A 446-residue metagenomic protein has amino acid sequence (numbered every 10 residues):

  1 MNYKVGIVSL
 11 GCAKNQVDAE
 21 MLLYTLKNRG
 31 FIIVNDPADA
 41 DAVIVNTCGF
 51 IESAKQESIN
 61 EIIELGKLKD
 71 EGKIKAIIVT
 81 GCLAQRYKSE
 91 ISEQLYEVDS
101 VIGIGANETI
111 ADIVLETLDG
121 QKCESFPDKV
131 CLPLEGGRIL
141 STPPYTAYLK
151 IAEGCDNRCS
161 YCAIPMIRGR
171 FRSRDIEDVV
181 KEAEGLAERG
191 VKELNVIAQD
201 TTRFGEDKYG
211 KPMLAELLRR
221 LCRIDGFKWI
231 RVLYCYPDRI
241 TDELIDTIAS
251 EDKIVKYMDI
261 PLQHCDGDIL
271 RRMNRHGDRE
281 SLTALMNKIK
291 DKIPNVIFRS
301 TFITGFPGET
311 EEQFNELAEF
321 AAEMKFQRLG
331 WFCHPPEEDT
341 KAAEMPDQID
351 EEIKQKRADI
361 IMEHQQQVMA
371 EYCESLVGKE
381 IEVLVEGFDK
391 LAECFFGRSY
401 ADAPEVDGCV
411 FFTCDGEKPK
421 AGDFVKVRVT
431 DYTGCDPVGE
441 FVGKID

Functional and structural regions predicted by a protein language model:
M1-F204, E243, M258, R279-D291 (+5 more regions): Proteins enriched for Cys/Gly/acidic motifs involved in redox and nucleic-acid/cofactor modification
C12, G205-G226, R272-M273, P336-Q367: Radical SAM enzyme [4Fe-4S]-AdoMet core and its adjacent flexible, acidic and glycine-rich loops/tails across
A38-D39, D156, C265, K390-L391 (+1 more regions): Short strand-connecting beta-turns/loops that link adjacent beta-strands
I77-V79, R86, I91, E188-E312 (+1 more regions): Conserved SAM/AdoMet-binding glycine-rich loop
E93-T109, A215-F227, S250-V255, E316-R328 (+2 more regions): Structural recognition of alpha->loop->beta junctions
V179, V196, V232, I260 (+6 more regions): Conserved, mostly hydrophobic/aromatic
A198, Y234, L262-H264, S300-T304 (+6 more regions): Active-site proximal loops enriched in glycine and acidic residues that flank catalytic Cys/His/Asp and coordinate
E344-D446: Terminal RNA-binding accessory module
